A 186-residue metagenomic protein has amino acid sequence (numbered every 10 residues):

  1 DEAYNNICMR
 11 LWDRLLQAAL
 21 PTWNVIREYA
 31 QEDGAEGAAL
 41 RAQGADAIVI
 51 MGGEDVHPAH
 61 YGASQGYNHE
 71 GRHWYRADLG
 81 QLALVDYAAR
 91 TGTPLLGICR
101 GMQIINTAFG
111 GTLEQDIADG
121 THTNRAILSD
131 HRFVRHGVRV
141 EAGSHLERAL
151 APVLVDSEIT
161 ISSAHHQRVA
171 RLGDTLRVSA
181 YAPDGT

Functional and structural regions predicted by a protein language model:
D1-L96, N106-T107, G111-E114, A118-T160 (+2 more regions): N-terminal beta1-alpha1 cap of cysteine-dependent amidohydrolase-like domains
M102: The feature captures the ABC ATPase H-loop/switch
